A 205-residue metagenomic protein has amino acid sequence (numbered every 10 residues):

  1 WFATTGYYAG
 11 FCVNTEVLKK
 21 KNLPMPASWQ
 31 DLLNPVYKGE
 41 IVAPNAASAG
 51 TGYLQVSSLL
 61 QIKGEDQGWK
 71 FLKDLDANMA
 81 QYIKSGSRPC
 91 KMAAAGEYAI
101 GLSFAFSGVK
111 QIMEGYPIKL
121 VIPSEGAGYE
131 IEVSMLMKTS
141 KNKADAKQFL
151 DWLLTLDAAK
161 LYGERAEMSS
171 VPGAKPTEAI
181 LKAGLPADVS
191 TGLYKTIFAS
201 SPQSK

Functional and structural regions predicted by a protein language model:
W1-E97: Extracytoplasmic ligand-binding site segments that recognize negatively charged/polar headgroups
F2-G6, N34-V36, I112-E114, A127-Y129 (+1 more regions): Extracellular/periplasmic catalytic domains that process cell-envelope and extracellular macromolecules
C12-V17, S57, E130-N142, L161-Y162: A bilobed periplasmic-binding-protein/Venus flytrap-type ligand-binding module shared by bacterial periplasmic
T15, N45, A105-F106, R165-A166: Short secondary-structure boundary segments
W29, P89-C90, G108, A146 (+1 more regions): Short, hydrophobic alpha-helical packing/hinge segments within bilobed ligand-binding/sensory domains
F71-D76, Y82-I83, E114-K138, K175-L181: Periplasmic-binding protein-like
A94, Y98-P117: A ligand-binding cleft/hinge motif common to bilobed small-molecule-binding domains
M137-T196: Mature extracytoplasmic/periplasmic domains
